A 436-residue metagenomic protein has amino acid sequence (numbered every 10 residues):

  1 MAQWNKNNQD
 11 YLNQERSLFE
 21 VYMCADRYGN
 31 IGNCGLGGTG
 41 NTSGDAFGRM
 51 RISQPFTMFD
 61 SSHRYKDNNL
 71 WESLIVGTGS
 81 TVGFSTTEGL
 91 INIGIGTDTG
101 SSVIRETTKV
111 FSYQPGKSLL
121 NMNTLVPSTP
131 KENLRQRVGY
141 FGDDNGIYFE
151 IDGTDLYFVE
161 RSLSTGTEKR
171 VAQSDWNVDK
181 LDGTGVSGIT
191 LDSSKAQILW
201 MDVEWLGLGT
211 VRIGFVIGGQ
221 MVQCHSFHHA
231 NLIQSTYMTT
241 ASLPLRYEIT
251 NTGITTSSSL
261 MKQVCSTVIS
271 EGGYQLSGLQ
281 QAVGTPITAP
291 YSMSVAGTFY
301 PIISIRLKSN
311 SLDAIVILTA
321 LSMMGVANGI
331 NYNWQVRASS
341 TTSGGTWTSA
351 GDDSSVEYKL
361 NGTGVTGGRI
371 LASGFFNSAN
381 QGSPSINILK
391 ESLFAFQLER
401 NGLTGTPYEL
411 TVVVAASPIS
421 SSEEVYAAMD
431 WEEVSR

Functional and structural regions predicted by a protein language model:
M1-V76, G272-T298, S304-I317, S322-I330 (+1 more regions): Extended, low-complexity segments enriched in Ser/Thr/Gly and acidic residues that occur primarily in surface-exposed
S62, Y113-P127, S270-P418, Y426-S435: Beta-rich globular "head" domains
I93-K169, R306-S309, A314, M323-Q335 (+1 more regions): Secretory/extracellular carbohydrate-interaction modules and structurally similar beta-sandwich "look-alikes"
V110-L120, D182, G188-K195, G405: Extracellular/lumenal carbohydrate-interaction signature centered on repeated Trp-anchored short motifs
K131-G153, Q220-Q223, P407-E409, A416-R436: C-terminal interaction-tip segments
R135-A196, G368-S383: Glycine-aromatic-enriched beta-strand/loop faces of beta-sandwich-type recognition domains, especially lectin-like
Y148, L191-S193, W200-I287: Aromatic sugar-binding interfaces of carbohydrate-active proteins
T256-C265, Y332, S421-D430: Edge beta-strands of jelly-roll/beta-sandwich modules across compartments, strongly enriched in secreted/luminal
